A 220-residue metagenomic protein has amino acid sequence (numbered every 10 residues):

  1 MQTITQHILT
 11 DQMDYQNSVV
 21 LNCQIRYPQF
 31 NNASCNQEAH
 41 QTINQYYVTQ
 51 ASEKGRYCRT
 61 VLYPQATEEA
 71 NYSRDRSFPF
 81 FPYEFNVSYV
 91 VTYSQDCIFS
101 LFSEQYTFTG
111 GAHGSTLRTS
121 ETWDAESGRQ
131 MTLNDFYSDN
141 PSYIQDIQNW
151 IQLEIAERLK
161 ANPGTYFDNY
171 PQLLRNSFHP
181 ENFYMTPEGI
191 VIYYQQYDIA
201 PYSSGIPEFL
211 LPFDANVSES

Functional and structural regions predicted by a protein language model:
M1-S220: Compositionally biased intrinsically disordered regions enriched in Thr/Gly
